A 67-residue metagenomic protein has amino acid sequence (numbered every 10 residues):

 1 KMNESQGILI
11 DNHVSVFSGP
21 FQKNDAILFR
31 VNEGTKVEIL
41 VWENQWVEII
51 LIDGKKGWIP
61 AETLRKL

Functional and structural regions predicted by a protein language model:
K1-Q6: Long, non-globular low-complexity/IDR segments in eukaryotic proteins
L9-I39, E43-N44: Beta-loop motif signature
V37-E38, G54-K56: Extended, charged low-complexity segments that frequently continue into or abut oligomerization scaffolds
N44-L51: Short, Lys/Arg- and Gly-enriched loop/turn segments at beta-strand edges
K55-T63: A short macromolecule-binding patch
K66-L67: Short, solvent-exposed mixed-charge patches
